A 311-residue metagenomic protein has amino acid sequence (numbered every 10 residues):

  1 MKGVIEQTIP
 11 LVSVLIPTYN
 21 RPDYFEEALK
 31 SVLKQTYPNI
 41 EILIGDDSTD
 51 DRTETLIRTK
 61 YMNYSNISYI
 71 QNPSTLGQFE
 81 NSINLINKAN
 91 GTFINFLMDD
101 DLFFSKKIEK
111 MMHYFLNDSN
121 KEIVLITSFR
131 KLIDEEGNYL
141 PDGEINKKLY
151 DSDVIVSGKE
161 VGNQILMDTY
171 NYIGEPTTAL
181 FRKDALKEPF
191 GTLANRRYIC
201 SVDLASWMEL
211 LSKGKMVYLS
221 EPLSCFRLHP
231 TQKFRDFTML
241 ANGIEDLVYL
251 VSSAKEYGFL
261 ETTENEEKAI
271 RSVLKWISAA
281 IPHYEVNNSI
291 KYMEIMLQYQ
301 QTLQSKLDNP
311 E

Functional and structural regions predicted by a protein language model:
M1-L33: N-proximal low-complexity "stem/linker" segments adjacent to membrane-targeting elements
I9-V12, L33-I44, Y64-S68: Short loop->beta transition adjacent to catalytic acidic/histidine clusters or analogous donor-positioning motifs
S31, D46-T55, S74, M98: A conserved acidic beta->alpha catalytic loop
D51-T59, L102, K106: Acidic helix N-cap motif at the loop->helix transition within catalytic regions of sugar-transfer enzymes
N72-A89: Glycine-rich, basic loop-to-helix element that forms the pyrophosphate-binding segment of sugar-nucleotide handling
I94: Short aromatic/hydrophobic "clamp" motif used to bind/position activated sugar donors
K106-I145: Conserved donor NDP-sugar-binding/catalytic core segment of glycosyltransferases
N146-L247: Conserved nucleotide-sugar donor-binding catalytic segment
